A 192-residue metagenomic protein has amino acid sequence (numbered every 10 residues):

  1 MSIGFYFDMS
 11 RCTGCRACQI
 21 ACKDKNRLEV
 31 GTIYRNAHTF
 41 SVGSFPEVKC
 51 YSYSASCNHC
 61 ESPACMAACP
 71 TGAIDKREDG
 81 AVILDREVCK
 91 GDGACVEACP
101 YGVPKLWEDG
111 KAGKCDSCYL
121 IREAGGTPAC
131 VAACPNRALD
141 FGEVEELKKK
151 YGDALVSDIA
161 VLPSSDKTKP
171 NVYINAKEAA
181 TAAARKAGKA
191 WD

Functional and structural regions predicted by a protein language model:
M1-D192: Non-ligating segments of multi-cofactor redox enzymes
